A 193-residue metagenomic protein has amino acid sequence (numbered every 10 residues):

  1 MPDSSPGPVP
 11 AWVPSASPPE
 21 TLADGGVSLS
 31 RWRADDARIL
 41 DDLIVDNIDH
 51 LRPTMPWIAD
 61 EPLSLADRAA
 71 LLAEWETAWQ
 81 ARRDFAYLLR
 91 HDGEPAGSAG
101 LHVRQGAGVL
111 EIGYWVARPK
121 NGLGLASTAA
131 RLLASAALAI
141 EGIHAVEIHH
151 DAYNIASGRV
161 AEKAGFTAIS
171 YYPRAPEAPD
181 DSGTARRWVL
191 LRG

Functional and structural regions predicted by a protein language model:
M1-I39, L43-P53, A86-G193: Acyl-donor (CoA/ACP) binding surface of acyl/acetyltransferases
W32, L43, D60-D67, A81: Generic, well-ordered alpha-helical segments
R52-A73: Conserved GNAT-fold acetyl-CoA-binding loop/helix
D60-P62, A73-Y87: A short helix-loop-beta-strand connector motif used in the catalytic cores of GNAT acetyltransferases and, in some
